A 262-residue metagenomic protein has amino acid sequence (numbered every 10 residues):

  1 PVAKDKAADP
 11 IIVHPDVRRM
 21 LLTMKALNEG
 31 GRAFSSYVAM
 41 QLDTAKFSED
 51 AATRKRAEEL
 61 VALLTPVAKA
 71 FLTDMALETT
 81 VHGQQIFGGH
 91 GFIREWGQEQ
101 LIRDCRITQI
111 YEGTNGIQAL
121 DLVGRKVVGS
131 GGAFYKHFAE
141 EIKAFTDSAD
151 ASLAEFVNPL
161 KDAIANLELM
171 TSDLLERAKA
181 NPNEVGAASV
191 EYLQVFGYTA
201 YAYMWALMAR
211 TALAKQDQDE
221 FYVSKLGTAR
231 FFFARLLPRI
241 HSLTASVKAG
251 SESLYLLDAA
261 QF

Functional and structural regions predicted by a protein language model:
P1-A51, K55, R94-E112, G116-I117 (+1 more regions): Acidic/histidine-rich catalytic neighborhood
P1-M24, A39-V61, F145-N158, S172-V190 (+1 more regions): Glycine-rich cofactor-pocket loops
L22-K25, P66, T73, K161: Short amphipathic alpha-helical segments with heptad-repeat character
T23, L27, M40, T44 (+12 more regions): Short, well-ordered loop/turn and helix-capping segments at boundaries between secondary-structure elements and domains
F34-S36, E95-E99, D121-V123, Y135-A139 (+1 more regions): Composition- and surface-driven signal marking solvent-exposed, interaction-prone regions in large proteins
Y37, E59-H137, F231-A260: Alpha-helix capping/hinge segments and adjacent helical runs
G129, A144-F262: C-terminal amphipathic alpha-helical interaction region
